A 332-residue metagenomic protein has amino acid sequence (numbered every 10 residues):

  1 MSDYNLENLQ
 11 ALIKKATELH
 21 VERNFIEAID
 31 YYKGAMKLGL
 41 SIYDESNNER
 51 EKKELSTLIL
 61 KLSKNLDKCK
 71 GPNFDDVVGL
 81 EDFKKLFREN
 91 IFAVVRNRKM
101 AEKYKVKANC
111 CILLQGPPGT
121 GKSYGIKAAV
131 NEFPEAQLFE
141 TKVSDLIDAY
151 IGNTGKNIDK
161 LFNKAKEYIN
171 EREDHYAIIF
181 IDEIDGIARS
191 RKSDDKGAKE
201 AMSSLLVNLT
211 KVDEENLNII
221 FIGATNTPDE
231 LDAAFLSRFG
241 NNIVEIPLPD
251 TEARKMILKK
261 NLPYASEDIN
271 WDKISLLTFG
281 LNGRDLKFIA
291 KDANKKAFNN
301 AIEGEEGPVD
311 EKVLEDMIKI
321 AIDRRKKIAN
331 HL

Functional and structural regions predicted by a protein language model:
M1-C69, Y124-G125, F180, V244 (+2 more regions): N-terminal accessory segments that target, anchor, or regulate ATP-driven/P-loop NTPase machines and associated
A11-K14, E18, T57-L60, E102-K103 (+7 more regions): Polar/charged alpha-helical tracts
H20, V95, I169, A297 (+1 more regions): Hydrophobic residues in alpha-helical segments
Y31, K37-L40, K70, T251-L332: C-terminal alpha-helical "lid" subdomain
S46-R50, A101-E102, G304: Short, flexible/disordered secondary-structure transition segments
N47, K53-L60, F87, L114 (+1 more regions): Charge-rich, acidic-biased intrinsically disordered regions
P72-L276, L281: Walker A/P-loop NTP-binding motif of AAA+ ATPase domains
